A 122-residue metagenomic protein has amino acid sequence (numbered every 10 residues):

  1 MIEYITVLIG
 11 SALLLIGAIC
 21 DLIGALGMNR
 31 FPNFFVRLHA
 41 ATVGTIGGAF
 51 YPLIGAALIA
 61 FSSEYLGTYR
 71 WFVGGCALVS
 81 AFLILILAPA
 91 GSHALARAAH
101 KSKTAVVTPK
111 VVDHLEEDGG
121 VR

Functional and structural regions predicted by a protein language model:
M1-L8, A57-V79, I84-R122: Flexible extramembrane loops and terminal tails that flank transmembrane helices in small membrane-associated subunits
S11-R30: N-terminal signal-anchor/start-transfer transmembrane helix
I16-L22, P52, L85-P89: Alpha-helical transmembrane segments
F31-P32, S63: Short helix-capping/hinge motifs at transmembrane helix termini and TM-loop junctions
N33-V36, H93: Short alpha-helical basic/polar micro-motif
F35-G48: Loop-to-helix transition at the N-terminal end of transmembrane alpha-helices
T45-F61: A generic, lipid-embedded transmembrane alpha helix
